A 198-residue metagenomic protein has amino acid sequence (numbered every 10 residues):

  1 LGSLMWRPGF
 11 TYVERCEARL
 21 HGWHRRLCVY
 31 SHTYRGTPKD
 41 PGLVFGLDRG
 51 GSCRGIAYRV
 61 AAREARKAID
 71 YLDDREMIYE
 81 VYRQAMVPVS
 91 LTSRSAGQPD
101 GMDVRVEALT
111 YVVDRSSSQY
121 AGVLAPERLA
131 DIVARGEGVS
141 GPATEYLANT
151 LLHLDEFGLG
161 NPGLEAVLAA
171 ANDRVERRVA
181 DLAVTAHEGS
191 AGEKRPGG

Functional and structural regions predicted by a protein language model:
L1-G198: A glycine-rich, hydrophobic/aromatic-adjacent loop/helix-cap motif
